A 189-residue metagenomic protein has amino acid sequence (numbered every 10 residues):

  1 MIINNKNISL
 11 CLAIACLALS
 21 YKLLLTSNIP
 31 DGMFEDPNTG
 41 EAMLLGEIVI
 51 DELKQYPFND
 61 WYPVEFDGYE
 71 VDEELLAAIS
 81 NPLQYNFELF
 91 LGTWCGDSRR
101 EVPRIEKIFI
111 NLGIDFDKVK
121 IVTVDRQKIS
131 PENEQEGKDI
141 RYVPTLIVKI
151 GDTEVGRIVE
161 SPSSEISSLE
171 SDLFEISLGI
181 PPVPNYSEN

Functional and structural regions predicted by a protein language model:
M1-I29: Bacterial Sec-dependent N-terminal signal peptides
N28-P82: N-terminal leader/targeting and pre-domain segments
S80-N111: Local sequence-structure signature of Cys/Sec-based thiol-disulfide redox active-site neighborhoods
L83-N86, D117, G151: Loop/turn elements at helix/coil->beta-strand transitions in domains of secreted/extracellular proteins
L89-T93, F116-P131: Thiol-based oxidoreductase modules, predominantly thioredoxin-like and allied folds used for disulfide exchange
V148-N185: Non-catalytic, surface beta->alpha helical segment in thiol-disulfide oxidoreductase systems
